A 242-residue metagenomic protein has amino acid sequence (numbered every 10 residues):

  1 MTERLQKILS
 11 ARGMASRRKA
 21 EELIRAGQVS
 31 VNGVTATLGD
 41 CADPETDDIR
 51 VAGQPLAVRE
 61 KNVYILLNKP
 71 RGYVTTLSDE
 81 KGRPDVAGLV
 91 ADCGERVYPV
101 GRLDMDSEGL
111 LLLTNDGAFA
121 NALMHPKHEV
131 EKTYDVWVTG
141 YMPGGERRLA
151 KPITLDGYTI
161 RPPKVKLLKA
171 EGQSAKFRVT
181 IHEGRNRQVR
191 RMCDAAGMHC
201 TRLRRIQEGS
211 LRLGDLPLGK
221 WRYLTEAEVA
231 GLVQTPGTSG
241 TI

Functional and structural regions predicted by a protein language model:
M1-I242: Basic, flexible Lys/Arg- and Gly-enriched helix-loop patches that mediate nucleic-acid binding at interfaces with rRNA
